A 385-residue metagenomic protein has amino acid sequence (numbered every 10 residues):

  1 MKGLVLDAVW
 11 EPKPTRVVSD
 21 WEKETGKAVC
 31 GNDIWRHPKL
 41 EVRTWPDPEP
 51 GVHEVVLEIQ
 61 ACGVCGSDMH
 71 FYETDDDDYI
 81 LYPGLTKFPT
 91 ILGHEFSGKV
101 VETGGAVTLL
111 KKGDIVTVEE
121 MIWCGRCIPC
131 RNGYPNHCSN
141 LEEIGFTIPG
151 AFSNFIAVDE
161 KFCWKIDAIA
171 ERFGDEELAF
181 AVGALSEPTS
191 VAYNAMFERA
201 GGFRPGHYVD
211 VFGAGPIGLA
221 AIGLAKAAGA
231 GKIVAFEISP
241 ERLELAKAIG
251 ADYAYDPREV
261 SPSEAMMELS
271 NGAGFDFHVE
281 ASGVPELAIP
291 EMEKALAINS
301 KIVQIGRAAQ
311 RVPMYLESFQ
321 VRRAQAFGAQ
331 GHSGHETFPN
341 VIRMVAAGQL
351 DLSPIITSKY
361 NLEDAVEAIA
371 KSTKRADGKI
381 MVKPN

Functional and structural regions predicted by a protein language model:
V9, S239, A308, H332: Residues in the short beta-alpha loop(s) of Rossmann-like NAD(P)-binding domains
E11-Q60, K87-P89, A106: A short N-terminal beta-strand-loop micro-motif at the entrance of redox/enzyme domains
V17-S19, V279, P290-K294, I298 (+1 more regions): C-terminal hydrophobic helical "lid"/dimerization subdomain of Rossmann-like NAD(P)H-dependent oxidoreductases
P46-G63, D77-I128, I169-A170: Glycine-rich beta-strand-centered segment in the early N-terminal region that forms part of a ligand/cofactor-binding
P83-P89, H94, C124-F212: NAD(P)H dinucleotide-binding glycine-rich loop of Rossmann-like/cofactor-binding domains, especially the beta1-alpha1
K161, D175-V260, E264: Mid-domain Rossmann-like dinucleotide-binding core that forms the NAD(H)/NADP(H) cofactor-binding site
A200-P205, A228, E244-Q325, V366: Glycine-rich cofactor phosphate-binding loops and adjacent beta1-alpha1 units of small-molecule cofactor enzyme domains
